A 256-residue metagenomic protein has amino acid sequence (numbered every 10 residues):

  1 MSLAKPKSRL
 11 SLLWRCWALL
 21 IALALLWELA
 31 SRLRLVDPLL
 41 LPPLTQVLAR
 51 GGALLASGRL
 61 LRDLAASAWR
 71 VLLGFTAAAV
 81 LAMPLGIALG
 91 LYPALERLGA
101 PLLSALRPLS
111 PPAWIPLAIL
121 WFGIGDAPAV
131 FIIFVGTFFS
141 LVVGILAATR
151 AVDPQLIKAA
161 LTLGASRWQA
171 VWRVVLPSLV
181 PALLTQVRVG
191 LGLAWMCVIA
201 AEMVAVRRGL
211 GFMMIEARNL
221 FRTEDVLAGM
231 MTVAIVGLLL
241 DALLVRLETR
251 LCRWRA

Functional and structural regions predicted by a protein language model:
M1-L19, A242-A256: Transmembrane alpha-helical segments of polytopic membrane transport and secretion proteins
L3, R9, L33-A79: Periplasmic/extracellular loop-to-transmembrane helix junction in inner-membrane transport proteins
L73-L103: Transmembrane-helix boundary motif in ABC transporter permease subunits
P93, R150, P181, T185 (+1 more regions): C-terminal transmembrane helix and the adjacent membrane-cytosol boundary/short C-terminal tail of inner/organellar
P101, L141-V189, M214: Short cytoplasmic-facing helical segments at TM-TM junctions of multi-pass membrane proteins
S104-S140, A147-A148: Generic hydrophobic transmembrane alpha-helix motif, especially the helices
I119-W121, M196-V233, C252-A256: Glycine-rich helix-loop "coupling/hinge" segments at transmembrane-helix boundaries in multipass transporters
F131-V135, R167-A201, A228, T232-V233 (+1 more regions): Transmembrane alpha-helices
